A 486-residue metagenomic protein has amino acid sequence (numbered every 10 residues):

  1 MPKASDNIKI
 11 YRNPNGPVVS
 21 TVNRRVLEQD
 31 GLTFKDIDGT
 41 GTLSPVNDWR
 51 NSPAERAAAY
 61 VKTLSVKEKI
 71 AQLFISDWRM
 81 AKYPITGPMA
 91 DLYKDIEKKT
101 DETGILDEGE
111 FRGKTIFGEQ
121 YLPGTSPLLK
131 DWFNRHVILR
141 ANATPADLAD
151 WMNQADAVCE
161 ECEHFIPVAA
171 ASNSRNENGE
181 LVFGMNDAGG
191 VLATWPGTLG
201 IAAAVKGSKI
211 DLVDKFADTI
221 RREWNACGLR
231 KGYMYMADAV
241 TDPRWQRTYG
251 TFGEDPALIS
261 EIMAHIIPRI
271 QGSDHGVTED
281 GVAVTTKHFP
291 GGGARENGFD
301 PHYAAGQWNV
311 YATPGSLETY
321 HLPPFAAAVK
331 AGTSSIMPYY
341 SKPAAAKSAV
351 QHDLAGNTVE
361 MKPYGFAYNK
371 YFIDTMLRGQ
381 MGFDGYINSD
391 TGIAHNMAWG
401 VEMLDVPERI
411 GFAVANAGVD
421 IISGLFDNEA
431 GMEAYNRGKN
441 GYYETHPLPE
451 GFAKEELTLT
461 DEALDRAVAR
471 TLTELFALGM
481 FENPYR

Functional and structural regions predicted by a protein language model:
M1-R486: Glycoside hydrolase catalytic-domain context in secreted enzymes
